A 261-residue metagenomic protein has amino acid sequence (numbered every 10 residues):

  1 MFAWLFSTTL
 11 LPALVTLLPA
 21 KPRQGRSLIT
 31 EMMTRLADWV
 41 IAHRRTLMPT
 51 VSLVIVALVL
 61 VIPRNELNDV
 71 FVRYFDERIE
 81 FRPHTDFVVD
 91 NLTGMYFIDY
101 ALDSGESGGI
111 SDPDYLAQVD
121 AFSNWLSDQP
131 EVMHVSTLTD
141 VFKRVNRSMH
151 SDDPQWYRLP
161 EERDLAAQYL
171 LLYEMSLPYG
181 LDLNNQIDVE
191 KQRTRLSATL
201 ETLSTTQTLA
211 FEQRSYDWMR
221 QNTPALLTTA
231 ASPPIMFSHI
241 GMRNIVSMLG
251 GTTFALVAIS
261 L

Functional and structural regions predicted by a protein language model:
M1-F2, F6, L14-V15, A37 (+2 more regions): Short, well-ordered alpha-helical packing segments
F2-T9, T252-L256: Hydrophobic transmembrane alpha-helical segments of multi-pass transport and channel proteins
L5-I55: Interfacial helix-loop-helix hairpins and adjacent transmembrane helices of multi-pass alpha-helical membrane proteins
R44-L261: Extracytoplasmic
